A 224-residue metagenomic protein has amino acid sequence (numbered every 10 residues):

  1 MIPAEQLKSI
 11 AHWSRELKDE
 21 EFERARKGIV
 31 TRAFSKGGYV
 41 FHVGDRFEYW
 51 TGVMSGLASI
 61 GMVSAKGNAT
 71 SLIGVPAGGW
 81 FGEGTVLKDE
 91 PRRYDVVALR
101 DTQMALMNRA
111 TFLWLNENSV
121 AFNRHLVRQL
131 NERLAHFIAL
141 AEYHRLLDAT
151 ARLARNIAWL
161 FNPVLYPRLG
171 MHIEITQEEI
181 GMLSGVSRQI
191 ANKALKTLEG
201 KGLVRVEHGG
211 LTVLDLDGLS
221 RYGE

Functional and structural regions predicted by a protein language model:
M1-K36, F81, T85-L87: Cyclic nucleotide-binding regulatory module and flanking cytosolic helices
W13, G38-R100: Cyclic nucleotide-binding regulatory domains
K27, R32, T51, I73 (+7 more regions): Residues that recognize and position ribonucleotide moieties
G61, E83-G84, W114-L115, N156 (+1 more regions): Residues that scaffold the ATP/ADP-binding catalytic core of kinase and kinase-like folds
L72-A135: Cyclic-nucleotide recognition modules
E117-G185: Polybasic "coupling" helices that flank or enter modular domains
L160-E224: Phosphate-/nucleic-acid-contacting segments
